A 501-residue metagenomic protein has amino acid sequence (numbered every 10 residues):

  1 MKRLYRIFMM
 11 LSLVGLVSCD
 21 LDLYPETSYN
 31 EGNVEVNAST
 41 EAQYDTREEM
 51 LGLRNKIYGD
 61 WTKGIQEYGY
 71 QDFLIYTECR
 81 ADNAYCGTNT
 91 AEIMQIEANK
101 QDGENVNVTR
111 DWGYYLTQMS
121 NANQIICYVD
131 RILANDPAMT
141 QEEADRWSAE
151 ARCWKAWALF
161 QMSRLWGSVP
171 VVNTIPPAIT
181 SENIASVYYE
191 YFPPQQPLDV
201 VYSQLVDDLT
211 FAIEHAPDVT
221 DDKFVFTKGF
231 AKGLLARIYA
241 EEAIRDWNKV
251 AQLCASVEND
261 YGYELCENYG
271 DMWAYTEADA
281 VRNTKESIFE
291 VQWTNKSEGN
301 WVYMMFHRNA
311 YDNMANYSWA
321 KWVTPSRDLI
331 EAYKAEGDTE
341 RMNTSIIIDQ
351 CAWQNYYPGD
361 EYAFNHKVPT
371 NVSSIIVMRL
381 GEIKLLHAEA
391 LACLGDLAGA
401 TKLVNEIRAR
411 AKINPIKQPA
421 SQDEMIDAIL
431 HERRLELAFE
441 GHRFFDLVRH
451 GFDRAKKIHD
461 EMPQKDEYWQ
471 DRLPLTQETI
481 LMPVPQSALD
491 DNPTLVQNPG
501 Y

Functional and structural regions predicted by a protein language model:
F8-L16: Bacterial N-terminal signal peptides
S18-L21, Y44, Y85-G87, Y115-Q118 (+8 more regions): Long, intrinsically disordered, low-complexity segments
C19-I75, C254, R472-Y501: Membrane-proximal, proline-rich intrinsically disordered regions
N30-E31, Y68-A91, V169-S181, P217-M305 (+2 more regions): Short, surface-exposed recognition loops and adjoining beta-strand edges that mediate ligand/DNA contacts, enriched
A42, T46-N55, G59-G64, T88-W166 (+8 more regions): Conserved, well-structured interaction surfaces
Q95, I175, P325-L380: Flexible, polar/acidic helix-loop-strand segments at domain edges
